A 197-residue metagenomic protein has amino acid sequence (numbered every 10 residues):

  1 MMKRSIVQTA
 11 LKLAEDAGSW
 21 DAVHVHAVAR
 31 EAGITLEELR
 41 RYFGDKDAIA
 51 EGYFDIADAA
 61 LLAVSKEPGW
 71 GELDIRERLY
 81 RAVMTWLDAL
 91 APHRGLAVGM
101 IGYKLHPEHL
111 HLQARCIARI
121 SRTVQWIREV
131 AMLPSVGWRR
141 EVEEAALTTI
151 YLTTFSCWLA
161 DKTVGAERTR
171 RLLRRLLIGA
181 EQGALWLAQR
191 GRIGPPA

Functional and structural regions predicted by a protein language model:
M1-T9: N-terminal positioning helix adjacent to the helix-turn-helix/winged-helix DNA-binding module
S5, L13-G52: Helix-turn-helix
G52, K66-G99, R119: Hydrophobic alpha-helical connector segments
F54-L62: Short, basic, alpha-helical segments at the C-terminal edge of helix-turn-helix-like DNA-binding modules
P68, M100-K104, W158-K162: Secondary-structure edge/capping motif, primarily at the C-terminal ends of alpha-helices and the immediately following
L90-H109, S121-R128: Amphipathic alpha-helical segments used for helix-helix packing
H109-L133, E141-T153: Amphipathic alpha-helical packing segments from all-alpha helical-bundle domains
L133-A180, A184-P195: Hydrophobic/aromatic-rich alpha-helical bundle segments in the mid-to-C-terminal region
